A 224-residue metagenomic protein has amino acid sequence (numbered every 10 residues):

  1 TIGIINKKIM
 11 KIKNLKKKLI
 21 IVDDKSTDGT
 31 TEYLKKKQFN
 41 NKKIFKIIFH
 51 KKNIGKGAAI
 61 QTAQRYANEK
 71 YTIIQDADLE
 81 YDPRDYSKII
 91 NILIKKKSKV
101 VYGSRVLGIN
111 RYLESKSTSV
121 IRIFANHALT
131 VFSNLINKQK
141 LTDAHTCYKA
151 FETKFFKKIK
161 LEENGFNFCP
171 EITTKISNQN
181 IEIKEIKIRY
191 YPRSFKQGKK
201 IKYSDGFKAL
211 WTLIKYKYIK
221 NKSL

Functional and structural regions predicted by a protein language model:
T1, T30, I60, R84-Y86 (+1 more regions): Acidic donor-diphosphate engagement hotspot in glycosyltransferases and nucleotidyltransferases that stabilizes
T1-K11: Short, well-formed alpha-helical segments that are part of the catalytic scaffolds of diverse glycosyltransferases
K7, L113, I136-K138, K157-L224: Hydrophobic helical membrane-anchoring modules
I9, L34-Q38, L93: Conserved hydrophobic residues forming the short capping helix/wall of the S-adenosyl-L-methionine
K17-I20, T31-Y66: Conserved donor nucleotide-binding strand/loop of the catalytic core
D23-E32, L79: A conserved acidic beta->alpha catalytic loop
H50-A67, Y71, P83-F166, P192-K200 (+1 more regions): Acceptor/aglycone-binding surface of glycosyltransferases and processive sugar-polymer synthases
